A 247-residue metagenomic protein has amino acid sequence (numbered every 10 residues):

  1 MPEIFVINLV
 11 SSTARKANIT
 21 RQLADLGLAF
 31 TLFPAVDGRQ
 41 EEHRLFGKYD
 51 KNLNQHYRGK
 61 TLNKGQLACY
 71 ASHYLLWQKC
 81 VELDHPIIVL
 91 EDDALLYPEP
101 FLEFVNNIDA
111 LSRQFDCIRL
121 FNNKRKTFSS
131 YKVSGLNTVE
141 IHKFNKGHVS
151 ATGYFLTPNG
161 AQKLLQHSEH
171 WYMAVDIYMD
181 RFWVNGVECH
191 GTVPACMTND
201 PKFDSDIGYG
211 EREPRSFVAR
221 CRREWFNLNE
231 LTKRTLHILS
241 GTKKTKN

Functional and structural regions predicted by a protein language model:
M1-L90, A94-N247: An acidic/histidine-cluster motif and surrounding catalytic segment that typifies divalent-metal-assisted enzyme active
